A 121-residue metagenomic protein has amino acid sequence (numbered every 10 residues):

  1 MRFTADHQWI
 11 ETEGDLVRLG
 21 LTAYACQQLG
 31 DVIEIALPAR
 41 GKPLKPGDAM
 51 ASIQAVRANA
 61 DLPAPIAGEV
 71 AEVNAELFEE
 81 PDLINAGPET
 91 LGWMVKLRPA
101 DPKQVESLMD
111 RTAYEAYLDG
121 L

Functional and structural regions predicted by a protein language model:
M1-A49, D82, A86-L121: Acidic, low-complexity mobile loops and tails
T12, A55-V56, P65, A100: A short, compositionally biased micro-patch
E34, D61, E72: Acidic-residue sensor for enzyme active/binding pockets
L37-A39, L44-K45, V56, P65 (+1 more regions): Surface-exposed strand-loop junctions at beta-sheet edges and helix termini that form docking/interaction patches
Q54-P63, E80-D82: Short, Lys/Arg- and Gly-enriched loop/turn segments at beta-strand edges
A67-G87: Short peripheral tails and domain-boundary helices/loops at the edges of structured domains
